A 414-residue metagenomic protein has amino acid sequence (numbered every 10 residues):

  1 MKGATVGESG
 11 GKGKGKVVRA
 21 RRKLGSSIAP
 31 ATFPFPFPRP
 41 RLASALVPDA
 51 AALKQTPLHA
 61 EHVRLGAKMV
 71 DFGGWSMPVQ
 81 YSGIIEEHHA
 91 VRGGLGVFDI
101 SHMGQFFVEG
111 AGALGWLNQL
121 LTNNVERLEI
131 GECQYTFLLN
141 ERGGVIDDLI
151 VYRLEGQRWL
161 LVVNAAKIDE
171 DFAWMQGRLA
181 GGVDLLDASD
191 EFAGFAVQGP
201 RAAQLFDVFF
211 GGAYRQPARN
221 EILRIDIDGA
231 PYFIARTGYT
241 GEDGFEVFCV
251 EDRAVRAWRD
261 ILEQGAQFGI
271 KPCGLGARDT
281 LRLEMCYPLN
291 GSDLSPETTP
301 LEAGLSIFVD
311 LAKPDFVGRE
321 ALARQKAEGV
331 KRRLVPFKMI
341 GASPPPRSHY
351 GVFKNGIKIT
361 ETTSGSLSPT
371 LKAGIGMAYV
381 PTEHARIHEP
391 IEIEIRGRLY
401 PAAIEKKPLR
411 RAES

Functional and structural regions predicted by a protein language model:
V6, G13-V17, L24, I28: Short terminal hydrophobic/aromatic SLiMs and anchors at protein ends
R19-R22, R39-R41: Basic polycationic patches enriched in arginine
F33-F37: Aromatic (phenylalanine/tyrosine) cluster motif
L42-G73, M77-V79, L154-S414: Conserved, structured C-terminal
L42-L139, G144-I146, G276: Acidic, proline/glycine-enriched N-terminal capping motif
I84-G93, L138-D148, L179-G181, D226-I234 (+1 more regions): Short amphipathic beta-strand starts and helix->beta connectors
N124-R178: Well-ordered mid-protein domain cores that form the structural environment of catalytic cofactors
